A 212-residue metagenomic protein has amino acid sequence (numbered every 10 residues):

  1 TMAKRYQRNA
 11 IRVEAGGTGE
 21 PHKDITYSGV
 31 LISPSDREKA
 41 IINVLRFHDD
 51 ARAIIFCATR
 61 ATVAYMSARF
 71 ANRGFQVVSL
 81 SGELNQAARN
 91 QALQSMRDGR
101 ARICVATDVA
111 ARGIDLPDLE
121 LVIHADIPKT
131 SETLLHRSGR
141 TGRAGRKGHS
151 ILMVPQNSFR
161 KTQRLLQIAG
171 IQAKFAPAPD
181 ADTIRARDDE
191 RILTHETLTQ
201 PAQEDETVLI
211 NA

Functional and structural regions predicted by a protein language model:
T1-N211: Conserved helicase RecA-like core
